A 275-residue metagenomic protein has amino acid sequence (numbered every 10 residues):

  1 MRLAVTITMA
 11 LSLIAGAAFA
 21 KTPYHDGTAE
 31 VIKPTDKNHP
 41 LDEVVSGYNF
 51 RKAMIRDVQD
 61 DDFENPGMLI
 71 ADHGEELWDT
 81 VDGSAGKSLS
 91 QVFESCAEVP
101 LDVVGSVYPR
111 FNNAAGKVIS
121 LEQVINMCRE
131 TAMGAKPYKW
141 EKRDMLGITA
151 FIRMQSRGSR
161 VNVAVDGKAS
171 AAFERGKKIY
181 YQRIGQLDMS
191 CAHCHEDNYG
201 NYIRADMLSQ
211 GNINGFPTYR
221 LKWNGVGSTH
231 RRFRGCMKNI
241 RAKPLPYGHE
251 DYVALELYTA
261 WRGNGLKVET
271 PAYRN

Functional and structural regions predicted by a protein language model:
M1-T8: Sec-dependent signal peptide recognition, specifically the positively charged N-region followed immediately by
V5, G16-L69, E98-V99, V107-E174 (+3 more regions): Post-cleavage N-terminal segment of exported redox proteins
D82-A97, I148, G176, Q186-Y199 (+2 more regions): The canonical Cys-X-X-Cys-His
P100-Y108, I203-S209: Short cysteine/histidine-rich zinc-coordinating motifs and their immediately flanking basic loops
L146, M154-D206: Extended amphipathic alpha-helical interaction segments
L187-D188, G200-D206, N239-P246, G265-K267: Substrate-binding/catalytic groove segments of enzymes that remodel or degrade extracellular structural polymers
